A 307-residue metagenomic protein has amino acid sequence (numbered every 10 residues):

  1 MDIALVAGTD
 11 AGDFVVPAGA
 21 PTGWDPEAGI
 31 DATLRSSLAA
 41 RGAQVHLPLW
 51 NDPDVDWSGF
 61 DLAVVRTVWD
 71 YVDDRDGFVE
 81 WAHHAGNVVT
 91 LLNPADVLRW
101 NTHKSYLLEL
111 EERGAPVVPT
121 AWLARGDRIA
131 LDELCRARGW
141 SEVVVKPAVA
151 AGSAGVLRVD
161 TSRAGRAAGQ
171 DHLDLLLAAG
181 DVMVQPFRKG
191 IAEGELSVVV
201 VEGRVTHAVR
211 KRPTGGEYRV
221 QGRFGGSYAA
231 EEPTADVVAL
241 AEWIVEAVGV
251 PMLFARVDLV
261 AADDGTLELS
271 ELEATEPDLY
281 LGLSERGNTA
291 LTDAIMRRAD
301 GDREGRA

Functional and structural regions predicted by a protein language model:
M1-G8, A82-N87, L92-E193, A235-V238: Active-site nucleotide/adenylate-binding loops and adjacent lid/helix of ATP-dependent enzymes
T9-W122: Conserved N-proximal alpha/beta basic substrate-recognition cap immediately N-terminal to, or forming the N-lobe
R41-A43, A115-P116, G139, V248-L253: Short secondary-structure junctions
H46-W50, Q185-P186, L196, M252-D263: A short glycine-rich, hydrophobically flanked beta-strand micro-motif that places a catalytic Asp/Glu for divalent metal
F60-V65, S197-V200, T266-D278: A short beta-strand motif that forms the metal-chelation/ATP-contact edge of phosphoryl-transfer active sites
W69, S153, T214-G215, E273-L283: Glycine-rich phosphate/pyrophosphate-binding beta-alpha loops
A154, R158-V245, G249, E268: Phosphate-binding site of ATP-dependent enzymes
A235-A307: ATP-dependent carboxylate activation and anion-phosphoryl transfer catalytic cores that bind Mg-ATP to form
